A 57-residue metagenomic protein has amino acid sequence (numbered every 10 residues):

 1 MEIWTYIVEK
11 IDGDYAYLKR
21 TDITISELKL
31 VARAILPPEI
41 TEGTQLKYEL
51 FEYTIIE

Functional and structural regions predicted by a protein language model:
M1-G13: Structural detector for short beta-strands of small beta-barrel domains
T5-I7, Q45, T54: Ser/Thr- (and often Asn-) enriched beta-sheet segments in non-cytosolic proteins
D14-K19: Short aromatic-glycine-enriched beta-strand elements
S26-P38: Beta-strand/loop nucleic-acid-binding surfaces
I35-K47: Short nucleic-acid-contacting surface segments enriched for D/E, G, S/T with interspersed K/R
F51-E57: Short, Lys/Arg- and Gly-enriched loop/turn segments at beta-strand edges
